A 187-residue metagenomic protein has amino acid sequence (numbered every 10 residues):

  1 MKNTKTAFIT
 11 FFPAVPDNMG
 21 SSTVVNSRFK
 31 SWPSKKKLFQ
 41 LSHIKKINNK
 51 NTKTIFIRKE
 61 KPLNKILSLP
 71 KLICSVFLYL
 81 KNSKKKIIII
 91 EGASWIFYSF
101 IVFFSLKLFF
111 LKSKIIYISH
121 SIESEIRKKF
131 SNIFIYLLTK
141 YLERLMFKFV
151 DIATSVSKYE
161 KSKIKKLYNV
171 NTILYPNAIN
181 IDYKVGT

Functional and structural regions predicted by a protein language model:
M1-I47, S83: N-terminal subdomain of nucleotide-sugar transferases
I47-S75, K129-I135: A short, charged, and often flexible helix/loop element on the N-terminal side of the glycosyltransferase catalytic
V76-S99, K112-I116: Short N-terminal targeting/anchoring amphipathic segment
F77, F104, L108, E123 (+1 more regions): Membrane-proximal helix-turn-helix segments that form the acceptor-binding/catalytic region of lipid-linked
S119-S131: A short, histidine- and acid-enriched strand-loop-helix "catalytic/donor-clamping" loop that lines the nucleotide-sugar
F147-N171: A short, active-site helix/loop in glycosyltransferases that binds the activated sugar's phosphate group
Y159, N177-A178: Carbohydrate-associated surface elements
I179-T187: Acidic anion/phosphate-binding donor-loop and adjacent secondary structure in glycosyltransferase catalytic cores
